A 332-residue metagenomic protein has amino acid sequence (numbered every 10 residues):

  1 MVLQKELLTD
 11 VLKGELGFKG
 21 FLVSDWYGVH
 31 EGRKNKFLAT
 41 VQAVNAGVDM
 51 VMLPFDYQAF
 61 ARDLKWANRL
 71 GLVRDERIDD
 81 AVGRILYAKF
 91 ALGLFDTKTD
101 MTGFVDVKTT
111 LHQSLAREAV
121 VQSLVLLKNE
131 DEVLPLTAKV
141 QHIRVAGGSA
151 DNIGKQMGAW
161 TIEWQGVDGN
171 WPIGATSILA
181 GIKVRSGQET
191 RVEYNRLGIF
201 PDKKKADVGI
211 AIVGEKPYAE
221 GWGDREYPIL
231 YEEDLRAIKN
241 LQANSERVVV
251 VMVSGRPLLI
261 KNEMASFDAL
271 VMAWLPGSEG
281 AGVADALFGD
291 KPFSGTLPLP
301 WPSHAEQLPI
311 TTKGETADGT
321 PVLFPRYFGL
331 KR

Functional and structural regions predicted by a protein language model:
M1-L3, T9, K13-G17, V23-G28 (+3 more regions): C-terminal non-catalytic regions of proteins with extracellular/luminal or membrane-system context
L8, E15, K36-D49, G83-L94: Conserved short secondary-structure transition element at the edge of the structured enzyme core that lines
F18-L38, Q42, A46-D56: Short acidic/histidine-rich active-site segments
T40, R77-L86, R117, A284 (+1 more regions): Short, well-structured alpha-helical segments that form the helix of a local strand-helix-strand
G47, Q58, L64-D96: Long, well-ordered, tryptophan-enriched scaffold segments
M52, E76, G93-T97, D131 (+2 more regions): Residue-level signal for secondary-structure boundary elements
L53-Y57, I78, A116: Generic alpha-helical segment signature
E76, D96-V125: Helix-enriched interaction subdomains in cytosolic or periplasmic regions, typified by TIR/SEFIR signaling/NADase cores
